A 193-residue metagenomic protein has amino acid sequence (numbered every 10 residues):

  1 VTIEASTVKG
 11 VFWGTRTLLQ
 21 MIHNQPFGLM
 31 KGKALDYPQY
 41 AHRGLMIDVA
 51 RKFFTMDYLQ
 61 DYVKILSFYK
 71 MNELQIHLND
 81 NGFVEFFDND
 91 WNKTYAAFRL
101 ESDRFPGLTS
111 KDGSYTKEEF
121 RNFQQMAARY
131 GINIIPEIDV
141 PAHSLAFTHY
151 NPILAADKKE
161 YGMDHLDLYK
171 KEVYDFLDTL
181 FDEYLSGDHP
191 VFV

Functional and structural regions predicted by a protein language model:
T2-V193: Feature activates predominantly on carbohydrate-active enzymes
